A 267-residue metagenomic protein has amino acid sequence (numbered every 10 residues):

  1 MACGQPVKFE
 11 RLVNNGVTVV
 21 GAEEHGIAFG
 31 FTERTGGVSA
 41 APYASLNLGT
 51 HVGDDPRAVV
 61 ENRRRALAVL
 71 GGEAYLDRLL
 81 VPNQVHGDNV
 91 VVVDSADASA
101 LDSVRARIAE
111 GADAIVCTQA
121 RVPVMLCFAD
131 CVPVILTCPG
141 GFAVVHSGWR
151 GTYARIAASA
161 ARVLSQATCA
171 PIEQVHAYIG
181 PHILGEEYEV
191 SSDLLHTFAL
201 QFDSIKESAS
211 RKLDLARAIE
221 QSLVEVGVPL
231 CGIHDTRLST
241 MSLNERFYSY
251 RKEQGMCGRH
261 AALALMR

Functional and structural regions predicted by a protein language model:
M1-R267: Active-site microenvironment for binding and transforming phosphate-containing groups
